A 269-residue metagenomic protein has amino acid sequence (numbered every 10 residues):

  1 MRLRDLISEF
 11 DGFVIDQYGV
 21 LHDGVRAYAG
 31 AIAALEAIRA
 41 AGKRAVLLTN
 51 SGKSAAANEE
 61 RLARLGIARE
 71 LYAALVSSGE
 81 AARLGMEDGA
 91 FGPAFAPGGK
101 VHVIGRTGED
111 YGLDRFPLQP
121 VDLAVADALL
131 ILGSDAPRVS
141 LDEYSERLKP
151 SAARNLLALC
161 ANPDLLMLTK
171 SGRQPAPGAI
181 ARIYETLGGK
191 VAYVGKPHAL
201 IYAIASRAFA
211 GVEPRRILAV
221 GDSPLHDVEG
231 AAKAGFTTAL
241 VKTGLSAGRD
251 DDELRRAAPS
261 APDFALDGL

Functional and structural regions predicted by a protein language model:
M1-Q17, H22-A41, S51-L269: Asp-based, Mg2+/Mn2+-dependent phosphohydrolase catalytic module
R44: N-terminal phosphate-binding loop and flanking beta/alpha elements of the actin-like ATPase fold
L48: Glycine-rich loop-to-alpha-helix module at the N-terminal edge of alpha/beta enzyme cores
